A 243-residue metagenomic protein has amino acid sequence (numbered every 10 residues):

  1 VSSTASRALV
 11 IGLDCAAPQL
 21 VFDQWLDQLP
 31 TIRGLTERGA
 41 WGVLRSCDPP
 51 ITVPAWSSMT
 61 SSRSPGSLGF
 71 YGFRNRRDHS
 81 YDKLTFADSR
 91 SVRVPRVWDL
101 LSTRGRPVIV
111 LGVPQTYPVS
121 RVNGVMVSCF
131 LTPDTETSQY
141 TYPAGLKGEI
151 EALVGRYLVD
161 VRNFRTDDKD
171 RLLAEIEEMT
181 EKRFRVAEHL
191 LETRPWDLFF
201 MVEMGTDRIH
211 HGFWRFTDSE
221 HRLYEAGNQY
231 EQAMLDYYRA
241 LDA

Functional and structural regions predicted by a protein language model:
V1-W41, P114, R239: Active-site-proximal N-terminal segment of extracellular/periplasmic enzymes that hydrolyze or transfer
L13-P18, E37-V43, I51-A55, F73-F86: Glycine-/proline-rich flexible loop or hinge segments
V21-G66, P107-I109: Short, structured active-site-proximal loop/turn typified by the sulfatase FGly-forming signature C/S-X-P-X-R
F22, L29-R33, V97-S102, A187-E188 (+1 more regions): Short amphipathic alpha-helical segments and helix-helix/interface helices
F22-D23, D88, E178, D236: Residue-level marker of alpha-helix boundaries and capping positions
R63-N228: His/Asp/Glu-rich, glycine-adjacent segments that coordinate divalent cations and/or stabilize oxyanion chemistry on
Y237-A243: Extended, hydrophobic alpha-helical segments in both membrane/secreted and soluble proteins
